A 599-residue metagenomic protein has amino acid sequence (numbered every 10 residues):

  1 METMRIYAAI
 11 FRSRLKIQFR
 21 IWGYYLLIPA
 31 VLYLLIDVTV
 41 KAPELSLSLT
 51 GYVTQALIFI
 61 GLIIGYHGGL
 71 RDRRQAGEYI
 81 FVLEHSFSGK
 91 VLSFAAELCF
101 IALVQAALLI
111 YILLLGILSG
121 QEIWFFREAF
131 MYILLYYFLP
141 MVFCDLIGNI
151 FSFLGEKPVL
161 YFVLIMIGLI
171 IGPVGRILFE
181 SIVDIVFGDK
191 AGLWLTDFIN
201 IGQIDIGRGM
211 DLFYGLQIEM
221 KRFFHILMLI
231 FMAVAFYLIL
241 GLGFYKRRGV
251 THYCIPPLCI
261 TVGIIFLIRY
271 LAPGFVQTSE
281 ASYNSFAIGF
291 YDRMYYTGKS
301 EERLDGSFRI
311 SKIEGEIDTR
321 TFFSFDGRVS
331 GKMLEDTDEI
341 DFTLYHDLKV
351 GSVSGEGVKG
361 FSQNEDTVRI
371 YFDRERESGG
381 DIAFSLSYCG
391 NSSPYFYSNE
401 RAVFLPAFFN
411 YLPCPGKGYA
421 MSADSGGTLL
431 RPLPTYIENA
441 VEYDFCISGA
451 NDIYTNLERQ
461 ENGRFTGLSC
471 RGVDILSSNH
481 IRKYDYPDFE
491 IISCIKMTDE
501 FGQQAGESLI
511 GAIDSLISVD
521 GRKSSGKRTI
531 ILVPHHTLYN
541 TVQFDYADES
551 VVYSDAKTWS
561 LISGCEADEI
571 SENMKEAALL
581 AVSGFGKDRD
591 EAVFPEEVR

Functional and structural regions predicted by a protein language model:
M1-D72, F244-T251, I255-P256, V262-G263 (+1 more regions): Hydrophobic alpha-helical transmembrane segments
L35-Q55, Y66-H67, A95-L160: Secretory targeting signals
E44-S48, V368, P394, H480-E591 (+1 more regions): Juxtacatalytic substrate-recognition/specificity segment
I64-L103: Helix-loop-helix units of permease transmembrane domains in multi-pass membrane transporters, especially ABC
F100, Q121-L240: Hydrophobic alpha-helical segments
I123-F126, F179-L229, R248-F322: N-terminal, polar/Ser/Thr-rich
E339, D347-F404, F501, A512: A surface-exposed beta-strand-loop module
Y388-R471: Extended, low-hydrophobicity, Ser/Thr/Pro/Gly-biased non-transmembrane segments
